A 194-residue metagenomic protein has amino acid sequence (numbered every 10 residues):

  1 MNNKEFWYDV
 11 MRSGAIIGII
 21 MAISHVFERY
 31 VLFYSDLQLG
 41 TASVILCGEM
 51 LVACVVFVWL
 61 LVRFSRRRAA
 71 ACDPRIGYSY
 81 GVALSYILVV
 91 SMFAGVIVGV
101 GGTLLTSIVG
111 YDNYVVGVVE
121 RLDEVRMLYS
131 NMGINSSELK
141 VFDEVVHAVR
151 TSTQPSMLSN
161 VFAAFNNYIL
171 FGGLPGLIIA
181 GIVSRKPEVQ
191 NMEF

Functional and structural regions predicted by a protein language model:
M1-A71: Transmembrane alpha-helical insertion/packing segments
M1-K4, S184-F194: Short, charged juxtamembrane terminal tails flanking transmembrane helices
Y30-Q38, R63-C72, T103-V116, G181-Q190: Membrane-interface elements of multi-pass transporters and channels
A69-S91: Alpha-helical transmembrane segments with an aromatic anchor "belt"
S85-I108: C-terminal halves and exits of single transmembrane alpha-helices
V100-M132: Functional transmembrane-helix hotspots
S130-T151: Low-complexity, acidic polar-rich segments
E144-L170: Individual transmembrane alpha-helix segments
